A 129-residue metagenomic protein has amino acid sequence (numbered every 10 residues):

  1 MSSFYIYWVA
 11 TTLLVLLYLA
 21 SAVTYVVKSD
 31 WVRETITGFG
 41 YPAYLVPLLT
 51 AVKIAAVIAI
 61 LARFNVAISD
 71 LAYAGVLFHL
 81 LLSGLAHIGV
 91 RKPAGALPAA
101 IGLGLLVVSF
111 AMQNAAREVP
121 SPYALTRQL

Functional and structural regions predicted by a protein language model:
M1-L129: Membrane-interface extramembranous regions
